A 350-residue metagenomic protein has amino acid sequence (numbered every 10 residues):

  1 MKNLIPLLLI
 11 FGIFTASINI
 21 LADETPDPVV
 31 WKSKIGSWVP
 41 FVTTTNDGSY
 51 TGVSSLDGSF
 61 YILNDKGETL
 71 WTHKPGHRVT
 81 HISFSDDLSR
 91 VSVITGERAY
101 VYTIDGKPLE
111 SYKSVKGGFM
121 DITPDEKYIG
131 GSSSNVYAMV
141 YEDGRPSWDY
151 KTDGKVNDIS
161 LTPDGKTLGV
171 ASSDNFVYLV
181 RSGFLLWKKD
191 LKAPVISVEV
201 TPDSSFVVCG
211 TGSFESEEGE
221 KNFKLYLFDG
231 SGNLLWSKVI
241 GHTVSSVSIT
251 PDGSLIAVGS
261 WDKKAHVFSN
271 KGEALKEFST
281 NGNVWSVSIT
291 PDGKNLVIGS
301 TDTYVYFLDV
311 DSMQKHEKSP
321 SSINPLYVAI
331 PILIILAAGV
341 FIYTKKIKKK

Functional and structural regions predicted by a protein language model:
P28-K34, E68-H73, K107-Y112, R145-Y150 (+3 more regions): A short beta-strand motif characteristic of beta-propeller blades
N46-D47, D86-D87, P124-D125, P163-D164 (+3 more regions): Residue-level detector of Asp-centered blade-edge/turn motifs that repeat once per structural unit in beta-propeller
T51, V91, Y128-I129, L168 (+3 more regions): Hydrophobic beta-strand positions that form the internal "hydrophobic ladder" of WD40/Gbeta-like beta-propeller blades
Y61, Y100, A138-M139, Y178 (+3 more regions): WD40 beta-propeller blade core
S216-N222: Short, solvent-exposed loop/turn segments at conserved positions within beta-propeller repeat blades
G282-K318: Blade-level signature of beta-propeller repeat domains, shared across WD40, Kelch, NHL, RCC1 and BNR/Asp-box propellers
A337-K350: C-terminal membrane-anchoring or membrane-association module
